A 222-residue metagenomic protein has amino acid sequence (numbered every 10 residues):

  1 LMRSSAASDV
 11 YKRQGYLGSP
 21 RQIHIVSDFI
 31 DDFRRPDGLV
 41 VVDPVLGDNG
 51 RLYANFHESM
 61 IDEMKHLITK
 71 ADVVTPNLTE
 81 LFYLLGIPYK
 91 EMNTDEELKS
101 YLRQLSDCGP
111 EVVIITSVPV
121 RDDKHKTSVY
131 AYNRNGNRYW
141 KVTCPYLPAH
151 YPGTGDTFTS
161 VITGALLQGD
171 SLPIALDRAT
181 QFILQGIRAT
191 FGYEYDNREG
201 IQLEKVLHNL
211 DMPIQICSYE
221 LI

Functional and structural regions predicted by a protein language model:
L1-A7, Y11: Single conserved hydrophobic/aromatic residue that forms the stacking wall/gate of nucleotide- or nucleobase-binding
Y16-F29, H57-E58: Glycine-rich anion/phosphate-binding loops
D32-V40, C108-E111: A short helix->loop->beta-strand "cap" motif at the edges of active sites that frequently abuts
N55-Y139: Conserved phosphate/ATP/ADP-binding segment of small-molecule kinases
Y83, H150-L172: Short, small-residue alpha-helix embedded
Y89-E97, L167-R178: Short, charged, surface-exposed loops that flank catalytic or proteolytic processing sites
R138-P152: Short pre-catalytic strand/loop immediately N-terminal to key active-site residues, enriched for Gly-Thr
P173-I222: Charged C-terminal helix
